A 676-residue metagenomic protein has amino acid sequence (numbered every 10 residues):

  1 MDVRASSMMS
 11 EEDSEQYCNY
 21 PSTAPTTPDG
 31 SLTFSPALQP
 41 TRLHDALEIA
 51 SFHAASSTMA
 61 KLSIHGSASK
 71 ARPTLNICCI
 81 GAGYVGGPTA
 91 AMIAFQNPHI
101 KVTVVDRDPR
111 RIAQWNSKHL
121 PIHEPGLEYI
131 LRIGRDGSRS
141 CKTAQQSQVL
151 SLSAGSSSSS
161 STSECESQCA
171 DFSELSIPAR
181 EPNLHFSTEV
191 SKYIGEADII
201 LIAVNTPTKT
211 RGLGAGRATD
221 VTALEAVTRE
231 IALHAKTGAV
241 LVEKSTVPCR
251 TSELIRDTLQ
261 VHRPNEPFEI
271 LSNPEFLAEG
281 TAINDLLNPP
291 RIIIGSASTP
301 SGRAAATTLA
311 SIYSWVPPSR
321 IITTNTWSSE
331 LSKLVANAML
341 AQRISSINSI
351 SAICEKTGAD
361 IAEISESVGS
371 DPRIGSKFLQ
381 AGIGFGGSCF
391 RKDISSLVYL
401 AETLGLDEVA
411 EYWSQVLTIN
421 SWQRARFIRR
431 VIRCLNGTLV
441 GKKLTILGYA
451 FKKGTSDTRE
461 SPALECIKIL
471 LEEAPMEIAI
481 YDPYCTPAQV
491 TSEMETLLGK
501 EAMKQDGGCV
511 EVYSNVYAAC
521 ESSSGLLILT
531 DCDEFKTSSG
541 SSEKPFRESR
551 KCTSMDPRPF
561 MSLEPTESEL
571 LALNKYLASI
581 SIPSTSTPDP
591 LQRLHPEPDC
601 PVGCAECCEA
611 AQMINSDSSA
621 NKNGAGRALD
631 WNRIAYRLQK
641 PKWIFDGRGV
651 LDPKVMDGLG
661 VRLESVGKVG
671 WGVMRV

Functional and structural regions predicted by a protein language model:
D2-V676: Structural/interface elements that position substrates and couple domains in central-metabolism enzymes
